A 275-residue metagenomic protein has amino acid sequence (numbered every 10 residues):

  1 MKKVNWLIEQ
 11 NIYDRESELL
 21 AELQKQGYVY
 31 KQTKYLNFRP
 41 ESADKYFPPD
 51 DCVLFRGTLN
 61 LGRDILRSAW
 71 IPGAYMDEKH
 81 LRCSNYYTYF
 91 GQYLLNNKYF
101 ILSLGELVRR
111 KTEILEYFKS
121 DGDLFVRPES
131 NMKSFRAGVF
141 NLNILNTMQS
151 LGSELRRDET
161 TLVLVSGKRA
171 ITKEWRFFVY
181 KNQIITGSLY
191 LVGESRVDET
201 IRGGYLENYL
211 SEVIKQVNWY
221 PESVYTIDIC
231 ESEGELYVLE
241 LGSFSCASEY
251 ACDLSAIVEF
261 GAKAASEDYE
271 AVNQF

Functional and structural regions predicted by a protein language model:
M1-K2: Short, Lys/Arg-enriched, disordered terminal segments
N5-Q24, Y30-Q216: Active-site nucleotide/adenylate-binding loops and adjacent lid/helix of ATP-dependent enzymes
W175, P221-E233: A short glycine-rich, hydrophobically flanked beta-strand micro-motif that places a catalytic Asp/Glu for divalent metal
E207-I214, T226, V238, V258: Short amphipathic alpha-helical surface patches that serve as generic macromolecular interface elements
Y220, S232-F275: C-terminal active-site "lid" helix and adjoining low-complexity regulatory extension at the edge of ATP-using catalytic
